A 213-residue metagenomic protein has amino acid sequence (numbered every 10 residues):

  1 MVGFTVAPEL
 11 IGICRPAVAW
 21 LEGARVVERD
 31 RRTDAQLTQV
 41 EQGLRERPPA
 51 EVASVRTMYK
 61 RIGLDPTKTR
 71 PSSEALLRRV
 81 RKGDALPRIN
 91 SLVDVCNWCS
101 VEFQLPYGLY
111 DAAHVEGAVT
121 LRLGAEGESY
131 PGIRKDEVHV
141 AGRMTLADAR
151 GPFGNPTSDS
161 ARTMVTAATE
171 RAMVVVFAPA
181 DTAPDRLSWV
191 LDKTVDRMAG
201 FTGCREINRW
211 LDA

Functional and structural regions predicted by a protein language model:
M1-A213: Charge-biased, low-complexity intrinsically disordered regions
